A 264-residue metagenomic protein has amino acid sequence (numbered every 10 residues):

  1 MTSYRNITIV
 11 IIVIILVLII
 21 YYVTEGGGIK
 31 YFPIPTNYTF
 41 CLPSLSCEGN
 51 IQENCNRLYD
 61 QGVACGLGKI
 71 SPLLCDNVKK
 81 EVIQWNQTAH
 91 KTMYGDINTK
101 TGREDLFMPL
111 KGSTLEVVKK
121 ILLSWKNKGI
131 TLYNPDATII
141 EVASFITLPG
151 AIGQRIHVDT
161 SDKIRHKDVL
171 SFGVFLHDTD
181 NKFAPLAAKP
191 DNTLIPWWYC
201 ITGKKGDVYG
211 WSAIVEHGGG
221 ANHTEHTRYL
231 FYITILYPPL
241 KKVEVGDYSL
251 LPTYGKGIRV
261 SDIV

Functional and structural regions predicted by a protein language model:
M1-Y4: Short, Lys/Arg-rich N-terminal segment immediately upstream of the first membrane anchor
N6-E25: Terminal signal-anchor or tail-anchor transmembrane helices that tether membrane-associated enzymes to cellular
G27-D60, L67-I156, D162-K163: Non-heme Fe(II)-dependent double-stranded beta-helix
C65, V208-G210: Hydrophobic beta-strand signal
Y94, N192-W197, K205, L250-V264: Short, cationic low-complexity segments
E141-S144, F172-V174, F231-I235: A structural signal for short, well-ordered beta-strand segments
P149-V208, G220, L240-Y248: Catalytic core of non-heme Fe(II) oxygenases with the double-stranded beta-helix
V215-E216, G220-V264: Non-heme Fe(II)/2-oxoglutarate
